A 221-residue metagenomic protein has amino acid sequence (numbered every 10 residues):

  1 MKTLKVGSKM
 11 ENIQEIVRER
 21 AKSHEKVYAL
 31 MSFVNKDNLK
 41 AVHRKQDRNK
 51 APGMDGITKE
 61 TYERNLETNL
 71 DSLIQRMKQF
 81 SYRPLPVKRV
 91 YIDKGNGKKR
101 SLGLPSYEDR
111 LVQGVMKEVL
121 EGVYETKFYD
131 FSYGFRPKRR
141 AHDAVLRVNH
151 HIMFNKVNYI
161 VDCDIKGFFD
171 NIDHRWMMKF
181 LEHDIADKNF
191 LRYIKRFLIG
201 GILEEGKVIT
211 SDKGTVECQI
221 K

Functional and structural regions predicted by a protein language model:
M1-E67, D71: Non-catalytic, polymerase-adjacent accessory regions of viral genome-replication enzymes
V42-Q46, V115, Y193-L198: Short alpha-helical scaffolding segments that buttress acidic/His motifs in well-ordered protein cores
P52-I57, K99, C163, E217: Single, functionally critical "micro-switch" positions that shape active/binding sites and transmembrane helices
M54, K94, Y107, E118 (+1 more regions): Residues immediately flanking
I57-R64, K99-L111, S132-R139: Short coil/turn segments at secondary-structure boundaries
R76-M77, S81-V90, G95, K127-R139 (+1 more regions): Conserved polymerase palm-domain catalytic core
K99-F128, K213-K221: Conserved pre-motif C helix in the palm subdomain of viral-like polymerases
